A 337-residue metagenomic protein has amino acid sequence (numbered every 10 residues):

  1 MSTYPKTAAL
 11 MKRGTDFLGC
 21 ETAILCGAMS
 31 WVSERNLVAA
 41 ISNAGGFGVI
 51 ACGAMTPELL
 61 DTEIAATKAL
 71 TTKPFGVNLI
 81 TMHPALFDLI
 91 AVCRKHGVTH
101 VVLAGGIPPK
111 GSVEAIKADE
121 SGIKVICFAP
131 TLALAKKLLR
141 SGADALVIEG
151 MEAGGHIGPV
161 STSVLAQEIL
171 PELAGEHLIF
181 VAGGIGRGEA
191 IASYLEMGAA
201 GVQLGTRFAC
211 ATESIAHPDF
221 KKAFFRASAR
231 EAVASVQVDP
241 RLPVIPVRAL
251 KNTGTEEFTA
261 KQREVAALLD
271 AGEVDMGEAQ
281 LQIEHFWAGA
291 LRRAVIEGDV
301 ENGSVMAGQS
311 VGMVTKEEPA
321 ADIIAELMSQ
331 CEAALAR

Functional and structural regions predicted by a protein language model:
S2-L178: Active-site entrance/lid segments in N-terminal catalytic domains of soluble metabolic enzymes
V32, I185-G186: Residue-level detector of alpha-helix initiation sites
M151-E152, G183-I185: Acidic, glycine-rich active-site loops and adjacent beta-strand->loop/helix elements that engage anionic groups
P159-L178, G186-R337: Conserved active-site-proximal phosphate/metal-binding subdomains
